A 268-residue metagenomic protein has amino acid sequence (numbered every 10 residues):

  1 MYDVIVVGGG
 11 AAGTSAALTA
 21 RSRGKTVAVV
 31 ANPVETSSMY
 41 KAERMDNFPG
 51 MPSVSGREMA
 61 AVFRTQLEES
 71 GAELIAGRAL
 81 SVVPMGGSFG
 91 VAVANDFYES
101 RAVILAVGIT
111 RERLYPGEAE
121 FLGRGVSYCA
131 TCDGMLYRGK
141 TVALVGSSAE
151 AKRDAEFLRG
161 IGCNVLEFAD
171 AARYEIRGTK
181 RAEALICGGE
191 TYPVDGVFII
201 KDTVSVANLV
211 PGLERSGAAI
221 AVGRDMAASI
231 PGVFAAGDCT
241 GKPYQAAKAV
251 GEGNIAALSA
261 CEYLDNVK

Functional and structural regions predicted by a protein language model:
M1-D3, A76-G77, R138-T141, I230: Phosphate-coordination loops involved in phosphoryl transfer and adenosine-cofactor binding
M1-D3, R23, G178, E190-D195 (+4 more regions): Rossmann-like nucleotide/phosphate-binding core characteristic of flavoprotein oxidoreductases
Y2-E58, K140-S147, K152-D170: Beta1-alpha1 glycine-rich phosphate/pyrophosphate-binding loop at the start of Rossmann-like nucleotide-binding domains
G8, A106-G108, V145, F198-K201 (+2 more regions): Short, well-ordered coil/turn residues at beta-beta hairpins and beta-strand->alpha-helix junctions within
S22, E120-L136, I200-Q245, I255-L258 (+1 more regions): FAD-site-proximal beta/loop scaffold in flavoenzymes
S38, A60-G86, V91-A92, Y98-S100 (+2 more regions): A Rossmann-like FAD-binding core segment of flavoenzymes
I109-S147: Glycine-rich dinucleotide-binding loop and its adjacent helix/turn
R113-L114, K152-R153, A207-N208, P243: Glycine/Thr-rich phosphate-binding loops of Rossmann-like dinucleotide-binding domains
